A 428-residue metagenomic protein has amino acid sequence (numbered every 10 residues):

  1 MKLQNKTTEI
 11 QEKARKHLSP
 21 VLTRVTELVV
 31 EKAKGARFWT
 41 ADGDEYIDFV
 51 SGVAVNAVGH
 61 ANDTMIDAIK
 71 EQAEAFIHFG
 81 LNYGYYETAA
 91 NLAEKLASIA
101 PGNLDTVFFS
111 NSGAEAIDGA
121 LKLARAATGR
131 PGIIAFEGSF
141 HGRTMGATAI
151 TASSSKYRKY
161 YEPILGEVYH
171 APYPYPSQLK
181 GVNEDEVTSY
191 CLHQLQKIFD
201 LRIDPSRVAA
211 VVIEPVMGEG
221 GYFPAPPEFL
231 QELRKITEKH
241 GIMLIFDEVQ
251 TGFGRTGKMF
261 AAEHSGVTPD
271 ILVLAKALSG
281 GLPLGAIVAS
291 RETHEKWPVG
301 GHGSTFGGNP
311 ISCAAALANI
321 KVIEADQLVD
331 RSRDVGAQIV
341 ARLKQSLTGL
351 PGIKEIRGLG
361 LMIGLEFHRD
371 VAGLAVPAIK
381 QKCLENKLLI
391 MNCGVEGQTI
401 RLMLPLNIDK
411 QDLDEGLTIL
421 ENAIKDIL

Functional and structural regions predicted by a protein language model:
M1-L428: Conserved N-terminal phosphate-binding loop of PLP-dependent enzymes in the Aspartate aminotransferase
